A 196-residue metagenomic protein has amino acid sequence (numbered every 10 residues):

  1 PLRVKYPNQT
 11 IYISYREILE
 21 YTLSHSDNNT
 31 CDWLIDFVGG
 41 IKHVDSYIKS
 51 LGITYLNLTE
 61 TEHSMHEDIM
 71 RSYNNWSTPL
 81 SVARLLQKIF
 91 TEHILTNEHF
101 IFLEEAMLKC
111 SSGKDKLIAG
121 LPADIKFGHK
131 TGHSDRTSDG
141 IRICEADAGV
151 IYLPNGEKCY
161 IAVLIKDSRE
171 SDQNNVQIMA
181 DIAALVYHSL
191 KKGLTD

Functional and structural regions predicted by a protein language model:
P1-R16: Active-site-proximal loop and beta-strand segments within enzyme catalytic domains
P1-V4, N28-C31, Y55-T59, S112-L117: Secretory-pathway/luminal and periplasmic proteins that interact with or process carbohydrate-rich
T10, H25-S26: Structured, acidic catalytic/metal-binding patches in enzyme active sites
I11, L19, D32-I94: Mid-domain, small-residue-enriched loop/turn segments at the edges of structured enzyme/sensor domains
I18, S26, T30, T78-S81 (+2 more regions): Catalytic-loop motifs flanking and including active-site residues across diverse enzymes
D36-F37, I41, R84-K116, G120-I125 (+1 more regions): Structured C-terminal helix/loop/strand segments within mature extracytoplasmic catalytic/sensor domains
